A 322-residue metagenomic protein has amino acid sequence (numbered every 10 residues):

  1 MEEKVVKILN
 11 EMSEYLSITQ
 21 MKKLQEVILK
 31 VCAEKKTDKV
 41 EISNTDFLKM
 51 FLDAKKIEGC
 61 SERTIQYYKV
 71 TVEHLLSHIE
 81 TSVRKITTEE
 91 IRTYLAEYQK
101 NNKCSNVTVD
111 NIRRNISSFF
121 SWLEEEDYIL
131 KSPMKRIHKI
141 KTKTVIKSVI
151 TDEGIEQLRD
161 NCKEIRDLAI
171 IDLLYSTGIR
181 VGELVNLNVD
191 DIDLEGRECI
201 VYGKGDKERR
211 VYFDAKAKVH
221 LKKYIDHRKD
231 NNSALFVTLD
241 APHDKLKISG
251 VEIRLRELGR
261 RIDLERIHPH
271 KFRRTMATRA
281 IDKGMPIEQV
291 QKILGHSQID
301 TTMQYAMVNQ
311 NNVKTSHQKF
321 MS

Functional and structural regions predicted by a protein language model:
K23-K30, V211-Y212, M307-S322: DNA/chromatin major-groove-contacting recognition/catalytic segments
K30-K39, D46-I146, H227: N-terminal core-binding DNA-recognition domain of tyrosine recombinases/integrases
D38, V149, G205, L294 (+1 more regions): Catalytic-site neighborhood detector that most strongly recognizes the C-terminal catalytic loop/helix of tyrosine
E73, S117, L168-G182, E198-C199 (+1 more regions): Short pre-functional
I129, T144, D152-V181, G205-K207: Basic, Lys/Arg- and aromatic-enriched nucleic-acid-binding interface segment
D172, S176, R273-H296: C-terminal catalytic core of tyrosine-transesterase DNA break-rejoin enzymes
T177, N186-H220: Conserved tyrosine-mediated DNA breakage-rejoining catalytic core shared by Y-recombinases
D214-L264: Active-site/catalytic core of tyrosine-dependent DNA strand-transfer enzymes
